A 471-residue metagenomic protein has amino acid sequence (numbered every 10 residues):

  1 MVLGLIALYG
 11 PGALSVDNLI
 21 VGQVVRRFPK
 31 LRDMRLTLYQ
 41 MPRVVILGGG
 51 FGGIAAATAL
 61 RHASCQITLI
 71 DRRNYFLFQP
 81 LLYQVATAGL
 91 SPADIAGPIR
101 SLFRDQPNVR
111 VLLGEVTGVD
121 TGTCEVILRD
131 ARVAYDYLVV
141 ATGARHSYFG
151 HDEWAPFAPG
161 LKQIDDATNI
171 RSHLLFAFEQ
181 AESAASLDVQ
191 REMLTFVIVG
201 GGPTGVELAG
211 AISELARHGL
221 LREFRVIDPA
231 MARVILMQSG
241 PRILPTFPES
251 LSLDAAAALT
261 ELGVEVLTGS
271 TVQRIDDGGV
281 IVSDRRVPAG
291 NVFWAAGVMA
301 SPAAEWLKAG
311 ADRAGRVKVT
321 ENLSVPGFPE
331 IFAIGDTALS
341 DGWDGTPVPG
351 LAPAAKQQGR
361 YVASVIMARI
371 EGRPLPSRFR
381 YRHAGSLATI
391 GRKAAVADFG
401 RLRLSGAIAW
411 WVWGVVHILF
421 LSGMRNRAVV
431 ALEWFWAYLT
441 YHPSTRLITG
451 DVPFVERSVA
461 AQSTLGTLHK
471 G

Functional and structural regions predicted by a protein language model:
M1-L38: Extended, low-polarity transmembrane helix blocks
L36-M41, V109-V199, V282, F293: FAD-binding core/adjacent interface of flavoenzyme oxidoreductases
L38-L113, T117, P203-F247, F293 (+2 more regions): Beta1-alpha1 glycine-rich phosphate/pyrophosphate-binding loop at the start of Rossmann-like nucleotide-binding domains
M41, A363-G471: C-terminal, flexible cofactor-proximal segment of oxidoreductases
P107-G122, S213-E321, V325-G327, P374: A Rossmann-like FAD-binding core segment of flavoenzymes
G143-H146, A209, V298-A300: Short glycine-rich anion-binding loops that position phosphate/pyrophosphate groups of nucleotides and phosphorylated
P156-S186, G278-I281, R286-Q357, S364: FAD-site-proximal beta/loop scaffold in flavoenzymes
Q190-F247, L251-D254, E265-L267, P349-A368 (+2 more regions): Rossmann-like dinucleotide-binding core of oxidoreductases
